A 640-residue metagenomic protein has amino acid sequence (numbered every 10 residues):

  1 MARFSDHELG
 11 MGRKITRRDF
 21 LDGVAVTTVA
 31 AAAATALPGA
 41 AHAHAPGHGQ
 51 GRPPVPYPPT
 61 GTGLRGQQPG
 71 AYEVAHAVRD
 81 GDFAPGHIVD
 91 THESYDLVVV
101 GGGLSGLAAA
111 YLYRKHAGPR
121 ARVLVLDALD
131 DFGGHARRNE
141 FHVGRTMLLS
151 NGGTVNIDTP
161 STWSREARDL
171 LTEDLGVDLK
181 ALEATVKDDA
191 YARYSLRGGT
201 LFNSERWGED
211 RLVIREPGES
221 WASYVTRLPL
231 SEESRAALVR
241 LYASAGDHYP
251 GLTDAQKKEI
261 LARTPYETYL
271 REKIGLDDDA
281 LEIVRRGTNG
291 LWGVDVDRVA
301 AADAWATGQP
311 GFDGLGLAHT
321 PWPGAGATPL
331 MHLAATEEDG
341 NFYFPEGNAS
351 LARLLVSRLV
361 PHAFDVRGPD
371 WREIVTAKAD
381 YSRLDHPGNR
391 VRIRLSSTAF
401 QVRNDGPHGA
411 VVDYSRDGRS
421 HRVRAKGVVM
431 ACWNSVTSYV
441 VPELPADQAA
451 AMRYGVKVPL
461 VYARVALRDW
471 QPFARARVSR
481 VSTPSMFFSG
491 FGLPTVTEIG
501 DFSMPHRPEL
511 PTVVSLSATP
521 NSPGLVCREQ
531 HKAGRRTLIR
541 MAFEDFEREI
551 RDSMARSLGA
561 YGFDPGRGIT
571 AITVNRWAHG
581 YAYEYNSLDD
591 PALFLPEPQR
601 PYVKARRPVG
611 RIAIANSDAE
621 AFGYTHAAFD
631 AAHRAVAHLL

Functional and structural regions predicted by a protein language model:
M1-I15, H42: N-terminal secretory signal peptides
T16-A34: N-terminal export leaders
H44-G86, E140, E205-R206, S415 (+2 more regions): Conserved flavin/dinucleotide-binding core of flavoenzymes
Y57-T60, G134-E166, G308-A334: Glycine-rich active-site loop/strand segments that organize a redox cofactor
E73, A77-L261: N-terminal glycine-rich phosphate/pyrophosphate-binding loop and immediately adjacent elements
D96-Y111, L126-L129, L395, A399 (+5 more regions): Conserved beta-strand->loop/alpha-helix structural units within folded catalytic cores of enzymes with alpha/beta
R240-S397: Active-site/ligand-binding neighborhood in enzyme catalytic cores
P387, V391, L395-S515, T519: Mid-domain catalytic core of redox enzymes that form a hydrophobic substrate pocket/lid adjacent to a catalytic redox
